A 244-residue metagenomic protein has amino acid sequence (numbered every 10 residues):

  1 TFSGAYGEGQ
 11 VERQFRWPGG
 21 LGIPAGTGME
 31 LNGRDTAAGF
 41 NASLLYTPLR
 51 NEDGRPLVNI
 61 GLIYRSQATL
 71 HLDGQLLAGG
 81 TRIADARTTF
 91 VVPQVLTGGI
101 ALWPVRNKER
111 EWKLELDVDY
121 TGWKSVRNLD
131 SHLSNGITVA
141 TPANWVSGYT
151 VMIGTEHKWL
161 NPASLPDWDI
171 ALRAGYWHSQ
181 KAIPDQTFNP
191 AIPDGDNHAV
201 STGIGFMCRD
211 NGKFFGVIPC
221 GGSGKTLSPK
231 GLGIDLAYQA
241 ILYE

Functional and structural regions predicted by a protein language model:
T1-E244: Outer-membrane beta-barrel porins/channels
